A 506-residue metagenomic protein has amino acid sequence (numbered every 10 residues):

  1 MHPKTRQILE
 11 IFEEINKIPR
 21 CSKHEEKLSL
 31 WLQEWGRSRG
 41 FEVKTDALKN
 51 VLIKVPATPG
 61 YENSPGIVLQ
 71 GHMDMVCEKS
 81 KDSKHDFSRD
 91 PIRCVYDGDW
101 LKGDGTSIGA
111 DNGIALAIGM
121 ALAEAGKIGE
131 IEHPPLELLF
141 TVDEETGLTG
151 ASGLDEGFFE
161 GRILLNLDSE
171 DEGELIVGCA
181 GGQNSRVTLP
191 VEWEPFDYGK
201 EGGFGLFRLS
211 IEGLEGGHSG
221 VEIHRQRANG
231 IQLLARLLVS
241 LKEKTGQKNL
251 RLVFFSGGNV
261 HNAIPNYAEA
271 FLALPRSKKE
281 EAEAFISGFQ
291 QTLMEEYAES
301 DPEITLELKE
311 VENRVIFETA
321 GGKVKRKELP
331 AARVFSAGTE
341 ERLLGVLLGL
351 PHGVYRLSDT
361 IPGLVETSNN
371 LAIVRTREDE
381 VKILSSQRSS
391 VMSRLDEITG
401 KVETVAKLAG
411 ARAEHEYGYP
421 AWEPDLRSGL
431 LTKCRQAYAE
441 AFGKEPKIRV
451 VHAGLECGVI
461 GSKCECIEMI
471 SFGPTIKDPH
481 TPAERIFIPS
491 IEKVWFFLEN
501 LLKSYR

Functional and structural regions predicted by a protein language model:
H2-W100: Acidic/His- and Gly-rich active-site-bordering loop/insert found across diverse amide/peptide-bond hydrolases
I8, D359, E366-V381, E445-N500: Zn-dependent metallopeptidase/amidohydrolase metal-coordination segment
E13-K17, F271, T305-E318, N370-R375 (+3 more regions): A short beta-alpha structural unit
Y61-T146, A151-D155, F159-R162, Q183-N184 (+4 more regions): Active-site metal-coordination/substrate-binding segment of hydrolases, especially metallo-dependent peptidases
E132-G230, L238-T245: Fold-level recognition of mixed alpha/beta catalytic cores in primary-metabolism enzymes, strongest
E156-G157, R227-G246, P275-K279, T339-L348 (+3 more regions): His/Asp/Glu-rich mid-to-C-terminal helical/loop segments that flank catalytic regions of hydrolases
N229-K242, Q247-F255, P424-I467: Active-site-adjacent substrate-binding region of metalloamidase/peptidase-like peptide-processing proteins
H261-G322, A331-L357: A conserved active-site cap/scaffold subdomain adjacent to cofactor or substrate pockets
